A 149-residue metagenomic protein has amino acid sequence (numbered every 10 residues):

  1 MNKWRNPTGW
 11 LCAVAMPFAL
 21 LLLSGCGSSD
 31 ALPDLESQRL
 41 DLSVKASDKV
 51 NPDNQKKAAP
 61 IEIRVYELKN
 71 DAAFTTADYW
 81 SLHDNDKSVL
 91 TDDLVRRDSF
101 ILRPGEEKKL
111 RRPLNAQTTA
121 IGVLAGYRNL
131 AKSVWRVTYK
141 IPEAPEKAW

Functional and structural regions predicted by a protein language model:
N2-A15: Bacterial N-terminal signal peptides that target proteins for export
L21-G25: C-terminal motif of bacterial Sec signal peptides marking the signal peptidase cleavage site
G27-D30: Bacterial signal peptide processing site
L42-N54: Short amphipathic, basic-aromatic surface patches that mediate peripheral association with negatively charged
Q55-R64: Short coil-to-beta strand junction motifs in C2/discoidin
E107-L114: Exposed aromatic-hydrophobic patches
T118-R128: A short, solvent-exposed beta-strand micro-motif common in secreted/extracellular proteins
Y127-W135: Short acidic/polar inter-strand loop motif in beta-rich domains
